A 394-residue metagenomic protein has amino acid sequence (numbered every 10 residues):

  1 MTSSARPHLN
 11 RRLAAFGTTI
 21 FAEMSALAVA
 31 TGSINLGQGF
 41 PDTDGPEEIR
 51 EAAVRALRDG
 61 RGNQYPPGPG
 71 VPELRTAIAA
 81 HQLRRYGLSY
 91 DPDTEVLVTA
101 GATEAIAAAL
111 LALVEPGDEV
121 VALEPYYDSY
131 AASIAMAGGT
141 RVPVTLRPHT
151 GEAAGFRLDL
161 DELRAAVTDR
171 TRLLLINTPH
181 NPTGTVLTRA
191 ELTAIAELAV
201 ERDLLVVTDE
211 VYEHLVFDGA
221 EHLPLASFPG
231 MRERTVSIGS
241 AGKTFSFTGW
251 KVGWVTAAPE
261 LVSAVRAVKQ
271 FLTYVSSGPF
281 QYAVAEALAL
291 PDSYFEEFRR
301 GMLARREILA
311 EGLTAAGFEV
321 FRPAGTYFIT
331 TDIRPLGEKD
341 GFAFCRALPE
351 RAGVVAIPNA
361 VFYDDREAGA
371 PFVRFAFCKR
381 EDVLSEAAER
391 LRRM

Functional and structural regions predicted by a protein language model:
T2-A5, N10-G101, A108, D159-E162 (+1 more regions): N-terminal small-domain helix-loop-helix segment of the aminotransferase-like
T31, A137, E201-R202, A316 (+1 more regions): Helix C-cap/helix->beta junction micro-motif
A112-I134: Conserved PLP-anchoring active-site segment centered on the Schiff-base-forming lysine
V142, L146-D218: Active-site phosphate-binding strand-loop segment of PLP-dependent enzymes
R164-A165, A347-A356, V361-M394: PLP-dependent enzyme catalytic core of the Aspartate aminotransferase-like
F228-A264, S276: Active-site PLP attachment segment
V265-K269, A287-G312: Structural signature of PLP-dependent enzymes
A285, G301-A310, V320-I333: Conserved glycine-rich beta-strand-loop-beta hairpin in the small C-terminal domain of fold type I
